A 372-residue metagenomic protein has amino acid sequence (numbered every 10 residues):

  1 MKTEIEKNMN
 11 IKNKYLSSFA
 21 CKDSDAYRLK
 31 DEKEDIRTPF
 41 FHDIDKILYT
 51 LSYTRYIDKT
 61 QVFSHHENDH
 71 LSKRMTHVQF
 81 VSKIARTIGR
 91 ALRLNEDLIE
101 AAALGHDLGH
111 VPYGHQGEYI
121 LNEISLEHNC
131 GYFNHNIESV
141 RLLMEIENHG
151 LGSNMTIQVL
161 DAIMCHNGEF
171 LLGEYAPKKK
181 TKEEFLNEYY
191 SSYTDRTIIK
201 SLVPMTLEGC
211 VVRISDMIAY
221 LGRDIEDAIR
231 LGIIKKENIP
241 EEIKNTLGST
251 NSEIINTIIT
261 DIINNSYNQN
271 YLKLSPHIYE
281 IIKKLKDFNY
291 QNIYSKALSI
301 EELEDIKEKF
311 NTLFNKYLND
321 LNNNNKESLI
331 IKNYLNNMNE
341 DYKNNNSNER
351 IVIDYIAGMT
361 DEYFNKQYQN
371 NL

Functional and structural regions predicted by a protein language model:
M1-M75, S82-I88, N95, G117 (+3 more regions): Histidine-centered, transition-metal-coordinating active-site segments
H77-F80, A101, G109, E118-L121: Active/ligand-binding-proximal structured segments within catalytic/core domains that scaffold catalytic residues
A91-E96, G109: Alpha-helix boundary/capping segments in eukaryotic regulatory proteins
I99-L104, R213: Short alpha-helical catalytic segment bearing the HExxH-like zincin motif of zinc-dependent metalloproteases
G105-Y113, A219: Short active-site segment of divalent metal-dependent hydrolases/proteases that encodes the spacing between
G114-E127: A glycine- and small-aliphatic-rich helix-loop capping segment at beta-alpha/alpha-beta transitions that lines
